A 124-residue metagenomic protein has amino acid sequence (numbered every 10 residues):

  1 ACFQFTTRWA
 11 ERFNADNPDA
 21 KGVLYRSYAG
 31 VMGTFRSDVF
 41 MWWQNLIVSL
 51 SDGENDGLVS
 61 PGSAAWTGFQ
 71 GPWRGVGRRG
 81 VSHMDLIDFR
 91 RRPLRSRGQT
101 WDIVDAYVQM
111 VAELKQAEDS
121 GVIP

Functional and structural regions predicted by a protein language model:
A1-P124: Helical cap/lid subdomain of alpha/beta-hydrolase-fold lipid enzymes that gates access to the catalytic pocket
